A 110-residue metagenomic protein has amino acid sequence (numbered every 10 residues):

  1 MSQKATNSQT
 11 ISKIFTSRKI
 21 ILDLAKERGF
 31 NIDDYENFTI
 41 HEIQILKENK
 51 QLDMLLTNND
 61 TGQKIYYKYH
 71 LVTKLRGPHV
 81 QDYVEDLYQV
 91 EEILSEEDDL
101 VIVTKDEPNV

Functional and structural regions predicted by a protein language model:
M1-H70, K74-D98: Helix-rich terminal scaffold detector
L94-V110: Anionic-ligand-binding alpha/beta catalytic cores of soluble enzymes and soluble regulatory domains that recognize
